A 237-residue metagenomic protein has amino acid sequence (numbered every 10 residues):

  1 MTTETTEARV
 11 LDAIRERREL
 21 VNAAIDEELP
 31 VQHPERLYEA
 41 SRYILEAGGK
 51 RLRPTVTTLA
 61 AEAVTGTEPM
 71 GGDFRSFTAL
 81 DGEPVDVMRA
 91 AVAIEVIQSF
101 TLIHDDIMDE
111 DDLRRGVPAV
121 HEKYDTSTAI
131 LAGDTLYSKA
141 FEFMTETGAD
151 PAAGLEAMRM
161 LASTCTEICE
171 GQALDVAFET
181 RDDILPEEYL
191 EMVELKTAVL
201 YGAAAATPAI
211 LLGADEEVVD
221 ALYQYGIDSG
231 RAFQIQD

Functional and structural regions predicted by a protein language model:
M1-I97, I103, I107-E122, D175-V176 (+1 more regions): Conserved N-terminal diphosphate/IPP-binding helix and adjacent helical/loop segment of trans-prenyltransferase domains
V10, I14, R18, V87-A90 (+3 more regions): Hydrophobic packing residues in well-ordered alpha-helices of helical domains and bundles
V64-G72, A79, F143-M158, F178-E188 (+2 more regions): Inter-helical turn/loop segments and adjacent helix faces that build the functional surface of alpha-helical bundle
D86-D111, T166-E167, A198-G202, A206-A209 (+1 more regions): Active-site alpha-helical segments that house and flank conserved acidic catalytic motifs for diphosphate chemistry
R114-T135, D183-K196, D220-Q224: Divalent-cation-assisted or electrostatically stabilized phosphate/pyrophosphate-binding catalytic cores
S127, L131, K139, T164-Q172: Mid-bilayer segments of alpha-helical transmembrane spans in multi-pass integral membrane proteins that mediate
L136-E146, Y201-A205, G226: Histidine- and acidic-residue-rich, metal-dependent catalytic cores
